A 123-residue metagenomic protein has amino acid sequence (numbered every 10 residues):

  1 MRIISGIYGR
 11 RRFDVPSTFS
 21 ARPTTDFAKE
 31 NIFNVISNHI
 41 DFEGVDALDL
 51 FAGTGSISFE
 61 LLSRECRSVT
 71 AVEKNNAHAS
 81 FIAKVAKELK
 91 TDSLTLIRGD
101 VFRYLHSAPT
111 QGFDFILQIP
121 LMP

Functional and structural regions predicted by a protein language model:
M1-P123: Class I S-adenosyl-L-methionine-dependent methyltransferase catalytic core
